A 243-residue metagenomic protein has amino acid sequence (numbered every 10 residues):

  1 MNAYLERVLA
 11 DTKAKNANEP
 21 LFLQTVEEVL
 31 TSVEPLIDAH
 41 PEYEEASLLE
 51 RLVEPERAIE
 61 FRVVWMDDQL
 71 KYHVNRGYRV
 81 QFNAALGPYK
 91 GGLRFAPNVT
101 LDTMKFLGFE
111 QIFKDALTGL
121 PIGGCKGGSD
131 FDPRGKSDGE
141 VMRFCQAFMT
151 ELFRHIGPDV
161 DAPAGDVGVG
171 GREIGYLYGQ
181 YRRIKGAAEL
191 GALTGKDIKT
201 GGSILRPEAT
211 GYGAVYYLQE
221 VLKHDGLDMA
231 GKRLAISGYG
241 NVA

Functional and structural regions predicted by a protein language model:
T12-L23, T31-L36: Short, low-complexity S/T/E/D/G/P-rich linear segments that nucleate or cap local secondary structure
E42-H73: Structured beta-strand/loop patches that form or line metal/cofactor-binding pockets in enzymes
K71-I112: N-terminal cap/recognition module
D115-A230: Glycine/serine-rich phosphate-binding loop and adjoining beta1-alpha1 elements at the start of nucleotide-handling
L234-I236: Hydrophobic Val/Ile/Leu positions in short beta-strands of Rossmann-like dinucleotide-binding domains
Y239: Glycine-rich Rossmann-fold phosphate-binding loop(s) that bind the pyrophosphate of adenine dinucleotide cofactors
V242: Hydrophobic/small residue at the entry helix of a nucleotide-binding pocket
